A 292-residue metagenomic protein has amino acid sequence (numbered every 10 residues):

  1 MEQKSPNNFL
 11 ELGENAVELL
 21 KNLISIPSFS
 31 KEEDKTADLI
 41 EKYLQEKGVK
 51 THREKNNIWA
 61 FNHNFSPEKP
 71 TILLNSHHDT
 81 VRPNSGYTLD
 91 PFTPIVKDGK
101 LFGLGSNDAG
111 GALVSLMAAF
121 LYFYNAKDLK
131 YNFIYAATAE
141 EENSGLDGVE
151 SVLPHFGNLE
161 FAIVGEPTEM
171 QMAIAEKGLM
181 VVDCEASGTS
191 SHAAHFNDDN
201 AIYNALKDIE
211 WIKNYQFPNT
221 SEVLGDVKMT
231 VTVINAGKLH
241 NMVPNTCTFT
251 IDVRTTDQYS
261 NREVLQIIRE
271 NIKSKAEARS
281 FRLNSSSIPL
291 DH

Functional and structural regions predicted by a protein language model:
E2-P83, T246-T250, V264-I267: N-terminal helical capping/dimerization or prosegment-like subdomains of hydrolases acting on amide or phosphate bonds
K4, E11, I174, D183-H292: Metal-dependent amide/peptide-bond hydrolase catalytic core, centered on the "pita-bread" metallohydrolase fold
N22, A118-N125, K207-N214: Short glycine/serine- and small hydrophobic-enriched flexible loop segments
F29, H77-D79, E140, T168 (+1 more regions): Active-site beta-loop-alpha junctions enriched in small/polar residues
K47, A126-L129, K275: Short helix-capping segments at alpha-helix termini
T51, P94-V96, V231-I234: A structural signal for short hydrophobic beta-strand segments in well-ordered beta-sheet cores
K69-I134: Active-site metal-coordination/substrate-binding segment of hydrolases, especially metallo-dependent peptidases
A109-V181, E185: Acidic/histidine-rich catalytic neighborhood of metal-dependent amide-processing enzymes
